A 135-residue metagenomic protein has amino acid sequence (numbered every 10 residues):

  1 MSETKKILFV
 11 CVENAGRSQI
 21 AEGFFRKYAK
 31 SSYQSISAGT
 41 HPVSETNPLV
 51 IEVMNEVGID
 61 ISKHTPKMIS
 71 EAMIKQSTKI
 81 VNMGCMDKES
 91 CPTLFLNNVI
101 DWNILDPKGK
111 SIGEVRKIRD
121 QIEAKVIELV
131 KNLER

Functional and structural regions predicted by a protein language model:
M1-S70: Conserved active-site segments centered on acidic
E13, T65, C85-D87, L105: Short, flexible active-site-adjacent loop segments at beta-strand->alpha-helix junctions, enriched in small/polar
N14, M54, I80-V81, I122: Conserved small-residue
S37, N82, I100-N103: Structural signal for conserved beta-strand scaffold positions within catalytic alpha/beta enzyme cores
P48, K75, G113-R116: Generic alpha-helical secondary structure signal
V57-G58, G84, L133: Alpha-helix boundary/capping residues
A72-F95: Mid-chain, well-packed structural core segment of small domains
K88-R135: Phosphate-binding/catalytic loops
